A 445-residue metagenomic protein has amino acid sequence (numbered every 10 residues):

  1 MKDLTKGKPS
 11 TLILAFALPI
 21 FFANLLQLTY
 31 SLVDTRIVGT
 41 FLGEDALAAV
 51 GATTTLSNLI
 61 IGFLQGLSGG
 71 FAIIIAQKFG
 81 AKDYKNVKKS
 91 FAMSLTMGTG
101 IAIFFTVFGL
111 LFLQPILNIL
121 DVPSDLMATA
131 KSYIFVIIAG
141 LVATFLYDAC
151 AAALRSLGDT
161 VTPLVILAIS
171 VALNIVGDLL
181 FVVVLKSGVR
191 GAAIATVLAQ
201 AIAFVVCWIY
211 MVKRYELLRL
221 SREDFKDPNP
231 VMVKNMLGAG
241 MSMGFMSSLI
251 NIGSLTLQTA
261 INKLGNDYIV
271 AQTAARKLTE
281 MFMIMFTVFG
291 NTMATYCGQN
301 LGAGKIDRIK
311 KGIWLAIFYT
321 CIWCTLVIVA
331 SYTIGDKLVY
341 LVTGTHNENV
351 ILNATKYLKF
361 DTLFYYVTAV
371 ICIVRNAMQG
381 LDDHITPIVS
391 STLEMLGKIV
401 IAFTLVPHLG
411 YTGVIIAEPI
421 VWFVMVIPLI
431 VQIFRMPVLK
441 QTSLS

Functional and structural regions predicted by a protein language model:
M1-A17, I75-G140, V184-M241, C297-F364 (+1 more regions): Short alpha-helical transmembrane segments in multi-pass integral membrane proteins
I20-I73, I137-T144, K234-N300, T320-I328 (+3 more regions): Transmembrane helix-bundle signature of multi-pass secondary active exporters and lipid flippases
Q27, S31, T35, G39 (+12 more regions): Juxtamembrane/transmembrane-helix interface segments of polytopic membrane transporters
L32, F41-E44, K78-A81, S156-L157 (+5 more regions): Helix-loop interface residues and adjacent transmembrane-helix termini in multi-pass membrane transporters, primarily
L32-T35, V107, A149-A153, I175-L180 (+6 more regions): Alpha-helical transmembrane segments of multipass membrane proteins
T35, E44-L47, Y84, L113 (+6 more regions): Membrane-helix interface/capping residues of multi-pass secondary transporters
L47-V107, T144-P163, Q272-G335, T368-S390: Small-residue-rich hydrophobic transmembrane alpha-helices
S68, V136-R155, P163-V171, A192-C207 (+4 more regions): Short runs within selected transmembrane alpha-helices of multi-pass transporters and secretion channels
